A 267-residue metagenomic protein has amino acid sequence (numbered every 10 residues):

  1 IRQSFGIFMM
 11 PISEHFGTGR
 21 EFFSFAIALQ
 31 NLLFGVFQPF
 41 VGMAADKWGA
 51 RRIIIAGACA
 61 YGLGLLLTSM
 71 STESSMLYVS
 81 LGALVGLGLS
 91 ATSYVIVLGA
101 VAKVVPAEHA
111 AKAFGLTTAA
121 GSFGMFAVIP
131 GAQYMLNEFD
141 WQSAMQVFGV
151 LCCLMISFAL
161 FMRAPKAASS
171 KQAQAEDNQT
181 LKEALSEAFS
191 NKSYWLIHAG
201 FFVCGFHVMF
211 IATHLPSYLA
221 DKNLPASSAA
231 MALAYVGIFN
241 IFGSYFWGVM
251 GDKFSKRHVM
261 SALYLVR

Functional and structural regions predicted by a protein language model:
I1-R20, F37-V41, I129, I211-P216: Extracytoplasmic
Q3, N31-P39, M125-F126, G237-Y245: Residue-level signature of mid-helix packing/kink "hotspots" within the transmembrane helices of 12-pass Major
F5-M9, F189-W247: Extracytoplasmic gate region of multi-pass secondary transporters
V36-S75, G251, R257: Conserved MFS/SLC helix-loop-helix module at the cytosolic interface between two early adjacent transmembrane helices
L81-A119: Cytoplasmic helix-loop-helix junction between adjacent transmembrane helices in 12-TM secondary transporters
T117-A167: Helix-loop-helix hairpin linking two adjacent transmembrane segments in secondary transporters
R163-E183: Flexible cytoplasmic inter-helical loops of multi-pass small-molecule transporters
